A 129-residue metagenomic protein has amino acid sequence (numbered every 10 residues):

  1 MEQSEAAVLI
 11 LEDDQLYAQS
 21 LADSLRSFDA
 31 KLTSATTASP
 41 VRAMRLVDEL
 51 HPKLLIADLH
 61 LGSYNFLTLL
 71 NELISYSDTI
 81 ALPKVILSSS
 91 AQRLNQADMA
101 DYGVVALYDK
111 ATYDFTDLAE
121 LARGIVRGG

Functional and structural regions predicted by a protein language model:
E12: Conserved acidic carboxylate
Q15-A35: Two-component/phosphorelay signaling modules centered on CheY-like receiver
T36-L54: Acidic, metal-coordinating helix/loop segments flanking the phosphotransfer/catalytic sites of two-component signaling
D48-L50, I74-A81, Y102: Conserved phosphotransfer cores of two-component systems
A57-L73: Conserved phosphotransfer microenvironments
F66, D98-A106: As written
L87-S88, K110: Hydrophobic/aromatic residues positioned on beta-strands within the core alpha/beta folds
A111-A122: C-terminal output helix
